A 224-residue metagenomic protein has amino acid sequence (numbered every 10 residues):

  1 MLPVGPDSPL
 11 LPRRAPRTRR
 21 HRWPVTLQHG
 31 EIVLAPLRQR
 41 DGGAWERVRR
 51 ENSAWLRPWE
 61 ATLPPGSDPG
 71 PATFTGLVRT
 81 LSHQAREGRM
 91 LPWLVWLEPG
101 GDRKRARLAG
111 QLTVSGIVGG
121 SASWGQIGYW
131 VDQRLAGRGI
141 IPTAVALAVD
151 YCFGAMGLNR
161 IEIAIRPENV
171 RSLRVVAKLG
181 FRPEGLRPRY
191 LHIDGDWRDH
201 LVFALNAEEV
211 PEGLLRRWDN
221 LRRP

Functional and structural regions predicted by a protein language model:
M1-A44, V48-W55, P92-P224: Acyl-donor (CoA/ACP) binding surface of acyl/acetyltransferases
L37, V48, G66-T73, E87: Generic, well-ordered alpha-helical segments
V48, W59, L77-T80, Q84 (+1 more regions): Residues that form generic nucleotide/phosphate-binding pockets
R57-R79: Conserved GNAT-fold acetyl-CoA-binding loop/helix
P65-G66, V78-L94: A short helix-loop-beta-strand connector motif used in the catalytic cores of GNAT acetyltransferases and, in some
